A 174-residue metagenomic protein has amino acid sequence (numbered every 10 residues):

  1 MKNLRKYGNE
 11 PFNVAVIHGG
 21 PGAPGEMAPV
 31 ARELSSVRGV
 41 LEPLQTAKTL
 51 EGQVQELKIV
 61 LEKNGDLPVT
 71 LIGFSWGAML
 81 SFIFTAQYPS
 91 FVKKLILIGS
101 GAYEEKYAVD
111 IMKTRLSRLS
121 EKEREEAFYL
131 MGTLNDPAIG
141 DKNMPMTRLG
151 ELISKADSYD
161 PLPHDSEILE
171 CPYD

Functional and structural regions predicted by a protein language model:
K2-E51: Conserved HGGG/HGGXW glycine-rich cap/lid loop of the alpha/beta-hydrolase fold
P11-F12, V37, D66-P68, V92: A general structural motif
G22, K48, G77, Y103 (+1 more regions): Surface-exposed, flexible loop/turn segments at secondary-structure boundaries
V30-S35, Y88-P89, M112-R115: Glycine-rich, phosphate-binding/catalytic loops in enzymes
R32, L41-M79, Q87: Active-site loop/oxyanion-hole signature of alpha/beta-hydrolase fold enzymes
L67-I111: Conserved hydrolase catalytic core segment
L95-D136, E170-P172: Flexible "cap/lid" loop of the alpha/beta hydrolase fold
Y129-D174: Alpha/beta-hydrolase
